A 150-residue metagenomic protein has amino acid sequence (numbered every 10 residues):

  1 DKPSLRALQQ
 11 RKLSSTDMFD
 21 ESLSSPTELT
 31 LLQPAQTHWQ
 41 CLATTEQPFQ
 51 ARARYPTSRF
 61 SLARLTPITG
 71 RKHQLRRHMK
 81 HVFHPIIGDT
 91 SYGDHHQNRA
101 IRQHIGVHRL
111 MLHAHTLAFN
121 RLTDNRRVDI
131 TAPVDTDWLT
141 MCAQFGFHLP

Functional and structural regions predicted by a protein language model:
D1-P150: RNA pseudouridine synthases
